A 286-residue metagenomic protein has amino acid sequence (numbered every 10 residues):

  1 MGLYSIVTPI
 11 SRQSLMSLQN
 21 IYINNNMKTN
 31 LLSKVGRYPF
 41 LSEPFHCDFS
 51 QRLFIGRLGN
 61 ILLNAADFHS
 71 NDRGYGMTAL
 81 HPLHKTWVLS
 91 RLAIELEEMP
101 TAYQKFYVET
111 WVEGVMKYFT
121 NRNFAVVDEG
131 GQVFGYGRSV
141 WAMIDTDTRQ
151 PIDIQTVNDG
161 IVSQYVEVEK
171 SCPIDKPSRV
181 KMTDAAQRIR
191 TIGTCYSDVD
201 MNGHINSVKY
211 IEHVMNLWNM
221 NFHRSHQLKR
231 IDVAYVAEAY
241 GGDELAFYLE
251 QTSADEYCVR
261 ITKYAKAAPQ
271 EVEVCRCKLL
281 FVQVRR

Functional and structural regions predicted by a protein language model:
M1-N26: N-terminal amphipathic/basic-hydrophobic helices that include classical n-h-c signal peptides and signal-anchor
S5, P9, D67, M215 (+1 more regions): Residue-level marker of positions within ordered structural domains that often coincide with functionally constrained
S17-L18, N24, T110, V127 (+1 more regions): Intrinsically disordered, low-complexity segments enriched in polar/charged small residues
Y22, N26-L89, Y136-R138, D145-Q227: Hot-dog-fold acyl-thioester-processing enzymes
M27-Y38, E95-P177, Y235, A239-G241 (+1 more regions): HotDog/MaoC-like acyl-thioester-processing domains
H84-M99, H226-E238: Small beta-barrel nucleic-acid-binding modules, principally OB-folds
R190-L279: Acidic/His-leaning functional-site neighborhoods
